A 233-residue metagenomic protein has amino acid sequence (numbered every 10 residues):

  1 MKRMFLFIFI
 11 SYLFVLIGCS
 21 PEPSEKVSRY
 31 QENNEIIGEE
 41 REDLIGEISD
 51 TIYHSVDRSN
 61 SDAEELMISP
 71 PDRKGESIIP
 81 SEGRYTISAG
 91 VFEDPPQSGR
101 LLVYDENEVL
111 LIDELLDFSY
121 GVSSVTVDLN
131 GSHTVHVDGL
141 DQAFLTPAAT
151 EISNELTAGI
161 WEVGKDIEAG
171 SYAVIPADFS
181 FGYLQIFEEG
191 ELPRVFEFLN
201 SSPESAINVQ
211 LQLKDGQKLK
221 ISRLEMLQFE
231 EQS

Functional and structural regions predicted by a protein language model:
F5-Y12, L16-E76, Y85: N-terminal, intrinsically disordered, polar/charged segments of Gram-positive cell-envelope systems that serve as
S69-S77, T157-K165: Surface-exposed ligand/attachment interfaces on beta-rich extracellular proteins
E76, L116-L129, E162, V195-D215 (+1 more regions): Beta-sandwich interaction modules
Y85, S124-L140, L211-E225: Noncatalytic modules at the cell exterior or secretory-pathway interfaces, chiefly beta-strand-rich lectin/adhesion
Y85-I87, W161, Y172: A short tyrosine-centered beta-strand micro-motif
V91-V109, F179-L192: Short, surface-exposed beta-strand/strand-loop-strand elements in extracellular ectodomains
H136, L140-V163: Surface-exposed beta-loop interaction hotspot
A173-S205: Conserved, compact domain cores that house catalytic/ligand-binding motifs in diverse enzymes and effector modules
